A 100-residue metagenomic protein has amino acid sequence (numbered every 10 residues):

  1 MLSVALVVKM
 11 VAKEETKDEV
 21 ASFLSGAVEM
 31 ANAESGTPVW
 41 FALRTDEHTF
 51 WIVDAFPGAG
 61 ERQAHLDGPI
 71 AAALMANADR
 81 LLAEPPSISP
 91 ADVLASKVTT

Functional and structural regions predicted by a protein language model:
M1-A5, K9, V39-H48, A73-T100: Glycine-rich beta-strand-turn "strand-cap" elements at beta-sheet edges
K9-V11, V53-A55: Short hydrophobic/aromatic beta-strand micro-patches that form the beta-sheet surface supporting nucleotide- or nucleic
V11-A21: Short, surface-exposed ligand-recognition loops at beta-strand->loop->(often short) alpha-helix junctions that present
K13-E15, T45, P57-A59: Short coil/turn motifs at secondary-structure junctions
K17-E19, E61, K97: Intrinsically disordered, low-complexity acidic/polar segments
G26-V39, A55-S89: An amphipathic, aromatic/His-enriched active-site/gating alpha helix that lines ligand/cofactor pockets
